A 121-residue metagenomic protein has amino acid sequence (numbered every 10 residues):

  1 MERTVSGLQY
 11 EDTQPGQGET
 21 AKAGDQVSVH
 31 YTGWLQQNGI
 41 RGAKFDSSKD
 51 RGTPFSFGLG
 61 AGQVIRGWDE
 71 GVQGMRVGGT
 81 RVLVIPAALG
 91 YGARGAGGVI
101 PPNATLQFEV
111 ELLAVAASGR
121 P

Functional and structural regions predicted by a protein language model:
M1-P121: Cross-family detector of peptidyl-prolyl cis-trans isomerase
